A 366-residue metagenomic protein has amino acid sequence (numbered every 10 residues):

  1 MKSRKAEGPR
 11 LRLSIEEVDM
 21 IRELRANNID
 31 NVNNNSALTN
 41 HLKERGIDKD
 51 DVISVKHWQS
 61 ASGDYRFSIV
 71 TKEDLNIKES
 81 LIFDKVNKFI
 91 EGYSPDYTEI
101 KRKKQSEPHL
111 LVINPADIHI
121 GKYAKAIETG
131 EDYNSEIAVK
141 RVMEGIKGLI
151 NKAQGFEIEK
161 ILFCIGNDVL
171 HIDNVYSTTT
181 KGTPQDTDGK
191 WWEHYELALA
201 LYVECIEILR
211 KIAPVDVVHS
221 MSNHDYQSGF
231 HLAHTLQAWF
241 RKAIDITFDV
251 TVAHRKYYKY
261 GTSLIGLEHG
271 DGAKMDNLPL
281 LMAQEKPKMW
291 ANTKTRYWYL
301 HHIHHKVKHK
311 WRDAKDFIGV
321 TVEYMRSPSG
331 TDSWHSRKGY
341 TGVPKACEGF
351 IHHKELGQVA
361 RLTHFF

Functional and structural regions predicted by a protein language model:
M1-N114, H119-E136, Q154-I158: Acidic, histidine-bearing metal-coordination/catalytic regions of metal-dependent phosphoesterases
K2-R12, E196-L199, L209, Y257: Catalytic phosphate/metal-binding cores of nucleic-acid and nucleotide-processing enzymes, i.e., regions that mediate
S14-V18, D48-S62, L201-H219, I303-K308: N-terminal short leaders/motifs
S36, T235-T247, V252, Y260-G266 (+1 more regions): Conserved beta-sheet core of the metallophosphoesterase superfamily
T98-P115, E131-F248: Core catalytic region of metal-dependent phosphoesterases/phosphodiesterases, especially metallo-beta-lactamase-like
A116-I118, N167-L170, S222-H224, G270-D271 (+2 more regions): Active-site metal-binding loops of divalent metal-dependent hydrolases
K125-E128, Y176-T178, P279: Short coil/turn segments at secondary-structure boundaries
